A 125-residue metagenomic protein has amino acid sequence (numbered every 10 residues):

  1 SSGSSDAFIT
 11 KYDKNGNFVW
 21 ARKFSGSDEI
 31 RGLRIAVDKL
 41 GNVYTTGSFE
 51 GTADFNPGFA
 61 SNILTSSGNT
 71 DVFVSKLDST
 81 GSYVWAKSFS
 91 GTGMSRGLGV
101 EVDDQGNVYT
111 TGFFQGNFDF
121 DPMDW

Functional and structural regions predicted by a protein language model:
S1-W125: A sequence-level/structural motif corresponding to short, flexible coil/turn segments enriched in small polar residues
